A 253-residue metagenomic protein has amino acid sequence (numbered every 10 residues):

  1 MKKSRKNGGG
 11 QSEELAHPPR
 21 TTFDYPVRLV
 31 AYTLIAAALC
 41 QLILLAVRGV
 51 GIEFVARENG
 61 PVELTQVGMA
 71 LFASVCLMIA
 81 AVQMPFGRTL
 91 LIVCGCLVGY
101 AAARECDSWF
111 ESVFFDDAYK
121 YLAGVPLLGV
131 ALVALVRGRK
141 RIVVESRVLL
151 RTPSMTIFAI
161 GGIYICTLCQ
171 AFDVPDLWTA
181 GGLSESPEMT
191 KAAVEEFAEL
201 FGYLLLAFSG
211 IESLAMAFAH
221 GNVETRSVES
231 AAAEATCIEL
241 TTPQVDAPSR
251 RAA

Functional and structural regions predicted by a protein language model:
R20-F23, I79-T89, R141-P153: Membrane-interface helix-boundary motifs at transmembrane edges
Y25-I35, P85-C96, P153-A159: Membrane-interfacial loop-to-transmembrane alpha-helix junctions, especially the N-terminal start
P26-R28, R48-N59, L77-L90: Short juxtamembrane and helix-loop transition motifs at transmembrane-helix boundaries in membrane proteins
I35-A36, Q66-I79, G124-G138, F197-S213: Hydrophobic cores of alpha-helical transmembrane segments in multi-pass inner/ER membrane proteins, independent
L44-F54, R104-F114, A171-G182: Juxtamembrane "helix-exit" motif on the non-cytosolic side of transmembrane helices
F54-L64, E111-A123, S184-E195: Non-cytosolic membrane-interface motifs at loop->transmembrane helix junctions
G95-R151: Membrane-proximal helix-loop-helix units in multi-pass membrane proteins
L168-G182, V194-D246: C-terminal transmembrane-bundle signature of multipass membrane proteins, characterized by strong activation on
